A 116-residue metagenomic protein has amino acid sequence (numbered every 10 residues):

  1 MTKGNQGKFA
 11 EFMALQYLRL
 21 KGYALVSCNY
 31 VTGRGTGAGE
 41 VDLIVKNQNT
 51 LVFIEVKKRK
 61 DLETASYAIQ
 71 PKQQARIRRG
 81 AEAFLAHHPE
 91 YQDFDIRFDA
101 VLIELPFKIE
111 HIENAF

Functional and structural regions predicted by a protein language model:
M1-Y30: Acidic-basic catalytic patches of nuclease active cores, encompassing PD-(D/E)XK and other metal-cofactor nuclease
F12, G33, K58-P106: Catalytic cores of nucleic-acid endonucleases
A24-Q48: Active-site metal-binding core of divalent-cation-utilizing nuclease and nuclease-like domains
Y30, I103, A115: Hydrophobic pocket-lining residues within nucleotide cofactor-binding pockets
G39-V41, V52, I96-F98, F107: Change "...and in nucleic-acid phosphodiester-cleaving endonucleases..." to "...and in nucleic-acid processing enzymes
V41-L62, I77: Conserved catalytic cores of phosphodiester-cleaving nucleases, focusing on short active-site segments
K46-N47, Y91-Q92, E113: Positively charged, solvent-exposed patches that mediate nucleic-acid binding
F107-F116: Short, low-complexity, polybasic intrinsically disordered segments
